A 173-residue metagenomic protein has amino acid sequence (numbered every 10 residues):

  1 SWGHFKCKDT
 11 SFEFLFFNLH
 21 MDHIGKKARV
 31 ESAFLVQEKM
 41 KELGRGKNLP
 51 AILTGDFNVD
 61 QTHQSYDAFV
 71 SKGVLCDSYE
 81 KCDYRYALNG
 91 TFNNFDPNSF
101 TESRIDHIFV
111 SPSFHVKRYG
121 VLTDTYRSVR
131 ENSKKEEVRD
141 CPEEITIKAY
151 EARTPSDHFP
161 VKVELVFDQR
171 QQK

Functional and structural regions predicted by a protein language model:
S1-F17, M21, R118-L122: Structured beta-strand-rich core segments of catalytic domains in phosphoester-bond hydrolases
H4, E31, K41-A51, V59-K173: Metal-dependent phosphoester-hydrolase catalytic domains
F16, A51-L53: Hydrophobic/aromatic residues located in beta-strands of well-ordered beta-sheets within soluble catalytic
L19-M21, G55-F57, F159: Active-site metal-binding loops of divalent metal-dependent hydrolases
L19-R29: Surface-exposed cleft-lining segments at the edges of enzyme active sites
L35-K39: Long, well-ordered alpha-helical scaffolding segments within enzyme catalytic domains, especially pronounced
